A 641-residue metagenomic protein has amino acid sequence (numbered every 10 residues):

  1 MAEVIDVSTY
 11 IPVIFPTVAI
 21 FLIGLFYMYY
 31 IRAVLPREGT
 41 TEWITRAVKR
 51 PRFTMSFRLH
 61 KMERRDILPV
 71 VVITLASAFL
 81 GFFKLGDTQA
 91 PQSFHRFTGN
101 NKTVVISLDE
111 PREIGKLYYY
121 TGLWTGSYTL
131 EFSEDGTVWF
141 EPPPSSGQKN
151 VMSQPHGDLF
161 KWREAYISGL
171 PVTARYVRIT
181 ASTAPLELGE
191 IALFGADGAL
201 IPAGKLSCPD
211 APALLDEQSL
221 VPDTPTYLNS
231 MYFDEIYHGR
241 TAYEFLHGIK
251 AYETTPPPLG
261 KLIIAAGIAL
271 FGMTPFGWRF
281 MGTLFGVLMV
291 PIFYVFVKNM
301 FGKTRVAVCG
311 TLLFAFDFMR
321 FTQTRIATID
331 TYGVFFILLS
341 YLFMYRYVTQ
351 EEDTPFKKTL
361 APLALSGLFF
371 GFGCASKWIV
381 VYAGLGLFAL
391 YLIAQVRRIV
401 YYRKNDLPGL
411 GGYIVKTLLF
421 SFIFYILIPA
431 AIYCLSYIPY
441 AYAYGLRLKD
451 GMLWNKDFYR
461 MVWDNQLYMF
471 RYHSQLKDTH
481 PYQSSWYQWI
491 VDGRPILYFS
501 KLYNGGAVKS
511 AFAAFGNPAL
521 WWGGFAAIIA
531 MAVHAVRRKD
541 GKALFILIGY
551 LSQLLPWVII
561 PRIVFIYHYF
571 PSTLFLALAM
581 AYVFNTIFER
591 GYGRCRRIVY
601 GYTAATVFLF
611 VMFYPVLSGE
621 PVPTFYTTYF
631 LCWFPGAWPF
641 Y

Functional and structural regions predicted by a protein language model:
M1-P69, L75-I106, T226, K358 (+6 more regions): Transmembrane helical bundles and short interhelical boundary loops of multi-pass, membrane-embedded
E3-T9, T74, F82-S145, L159-Y232: Aromatic, loop-rich ligand-recognition surfaces of beta-strand-rich domains
G198-A242, L410, I432-Q488, T624-Y629: Aromatic-rich transmembrane-lumenal/periplasmic boundary elements in polytopic membrane proteins
F276, F280-F301, L339-F343, A530: Transmembrane-helix motifs of polytopic, lipid-linked glycan transferases
W278, G282, M319-Y332, I379: Short acidic/glycine- and proline-prone juxtamembrane loop motifs at membrane-interface regions of multi-pass membrane
L288, F293-F316, F335, T354-K358: Transmembrane-helix signature of polytopic, membrane-embedded enzymes that assemble or transfer cell-envelope glycans
I292, Y332-P355, L365-F370, A394-V396 (+1 more regions): Specific aromatic-rich, kink-prone transmembrane helix
T311, P355-K377, Q553-L554: Membrane-interface alpha helices of multi-pass inner-membrane proteins
